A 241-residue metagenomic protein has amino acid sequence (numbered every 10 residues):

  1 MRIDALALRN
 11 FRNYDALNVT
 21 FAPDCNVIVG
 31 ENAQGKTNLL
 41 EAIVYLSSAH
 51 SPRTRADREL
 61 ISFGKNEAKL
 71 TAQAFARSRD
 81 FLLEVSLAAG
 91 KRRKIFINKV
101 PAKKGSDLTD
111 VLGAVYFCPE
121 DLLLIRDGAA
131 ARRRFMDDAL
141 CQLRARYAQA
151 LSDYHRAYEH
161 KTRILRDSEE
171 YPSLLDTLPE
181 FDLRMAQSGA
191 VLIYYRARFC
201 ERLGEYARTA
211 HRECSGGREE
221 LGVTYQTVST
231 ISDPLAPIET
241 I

Functional and structural regions predicted by a protein language model:
M1-Y45: Pre-Walker A-like glycine/lysine-rich segment at the N-terminus of P-loop NTPase domains
D15-A16, T20-F21, V44, R53-I61 (+1 more regions): Phosphate-binding site recognition
D15-V19, R79-L83, L221: Short beta-strand segments
S48-A131, D137-Y147, G204-T209: Nucleotide-state sensing region of NTPase/ATPase domains
A88, T224-V228: Short loop/turn motifs enriched for small/polar and acidic residues
L123-G217, T227-V228: An accessory alpha-helical subdomain
T227-I241: Small-residue-rich helix-loop
